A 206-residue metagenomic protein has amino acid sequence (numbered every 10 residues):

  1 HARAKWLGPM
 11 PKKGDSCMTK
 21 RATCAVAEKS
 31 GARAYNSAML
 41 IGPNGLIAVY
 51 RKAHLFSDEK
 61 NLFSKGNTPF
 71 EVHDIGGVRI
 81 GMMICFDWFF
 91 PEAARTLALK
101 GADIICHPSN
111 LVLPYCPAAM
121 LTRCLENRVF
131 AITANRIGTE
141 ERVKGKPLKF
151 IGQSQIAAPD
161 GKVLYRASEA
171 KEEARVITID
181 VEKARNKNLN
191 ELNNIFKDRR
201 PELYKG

Functional and structural regions predicted by a protein language model:
R3-M18, F89-R175: CN hydrolase (nitrilase-like) catalytic-core segments centered on the catalytic cysteine and neighboring Lys/Glu
T23-E28: Short beta-strand-to-loop element that shapes/binds the nucleotide-sugar donor at the catalytic cleft/hinge
K29-K100, S109, Y115-T122, F150 (+1 more regions): Active-site catalytic loop in hydrolytic enzyme cores
I41-G42, A157-A158, I177-I179: Short beta-strand-to-turn element immediately C-terminal to the catalytic PLP-Schiff-base lysine in fold type I
G45-A48, K162-L164, A184-R185: Short helix-loop capping/hinge motifs at secondary-structure junctions, enriched in acidic/polar residues
F56-L62, E173-V176, D180-R185: Short, surface-exposed linear segments at secondary-structure transitions and domain or protein termini
K183-G206: A conserved C-terminal secondary-structure "cap"
